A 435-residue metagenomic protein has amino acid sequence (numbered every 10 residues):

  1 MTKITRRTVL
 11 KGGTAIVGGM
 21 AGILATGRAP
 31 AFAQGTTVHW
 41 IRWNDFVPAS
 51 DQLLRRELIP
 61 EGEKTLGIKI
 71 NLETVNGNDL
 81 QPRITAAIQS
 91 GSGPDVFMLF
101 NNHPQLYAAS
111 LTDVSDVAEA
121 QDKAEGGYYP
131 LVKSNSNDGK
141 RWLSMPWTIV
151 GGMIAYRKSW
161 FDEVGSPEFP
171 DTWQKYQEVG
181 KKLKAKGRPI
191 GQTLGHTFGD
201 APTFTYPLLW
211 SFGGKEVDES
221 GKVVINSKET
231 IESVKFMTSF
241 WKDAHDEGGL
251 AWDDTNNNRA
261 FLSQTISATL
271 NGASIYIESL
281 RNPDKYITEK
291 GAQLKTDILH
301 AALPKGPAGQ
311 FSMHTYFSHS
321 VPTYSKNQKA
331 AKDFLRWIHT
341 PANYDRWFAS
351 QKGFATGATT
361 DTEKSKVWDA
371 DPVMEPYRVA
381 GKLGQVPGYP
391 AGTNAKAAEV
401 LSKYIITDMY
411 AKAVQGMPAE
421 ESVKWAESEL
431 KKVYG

Functional and structural regions predicted by a protein language model:
T2, T8-A29: N-terminal export signals
L58-Y128, S159-D171, N258-A260, Q264-A268 (+2 more regions): Extracytoplasmic "Venus flytrap"/periplasmic binding protein-like
K69, D162, G187, D345 (+1 more regions): Conserved C-terminal helix/tail region of periplasmic/extracytoplasmic solute-binding proteins
F100-M153, Q177, F204, Q293-A301: Hinge/lid segment of periplasmic solute-binding proteins
S115-P130, H196, F212-E232, R281-L294 (+2 more regions): Short, solvent-exposed loop/beta-turn-alpha elements that line the ligand-binding surface or hinge of extracytoplasmic
G126-G127, L131-N135, Q293-A302, A349-T407: Long, aromatic- and glycine/proline-rich binding clefts that accommodate carbohydrate-like moieties
G139-W147, G152, Q177-V223, E229 (+1 more regions): Extracytoplasmic/periplasmic solute-binding protein
V179-K182, G221-L250, L299, L303: Glycine-centered hinge/linker elements that transmit conformational signals in sensory and ligand-binding systems
